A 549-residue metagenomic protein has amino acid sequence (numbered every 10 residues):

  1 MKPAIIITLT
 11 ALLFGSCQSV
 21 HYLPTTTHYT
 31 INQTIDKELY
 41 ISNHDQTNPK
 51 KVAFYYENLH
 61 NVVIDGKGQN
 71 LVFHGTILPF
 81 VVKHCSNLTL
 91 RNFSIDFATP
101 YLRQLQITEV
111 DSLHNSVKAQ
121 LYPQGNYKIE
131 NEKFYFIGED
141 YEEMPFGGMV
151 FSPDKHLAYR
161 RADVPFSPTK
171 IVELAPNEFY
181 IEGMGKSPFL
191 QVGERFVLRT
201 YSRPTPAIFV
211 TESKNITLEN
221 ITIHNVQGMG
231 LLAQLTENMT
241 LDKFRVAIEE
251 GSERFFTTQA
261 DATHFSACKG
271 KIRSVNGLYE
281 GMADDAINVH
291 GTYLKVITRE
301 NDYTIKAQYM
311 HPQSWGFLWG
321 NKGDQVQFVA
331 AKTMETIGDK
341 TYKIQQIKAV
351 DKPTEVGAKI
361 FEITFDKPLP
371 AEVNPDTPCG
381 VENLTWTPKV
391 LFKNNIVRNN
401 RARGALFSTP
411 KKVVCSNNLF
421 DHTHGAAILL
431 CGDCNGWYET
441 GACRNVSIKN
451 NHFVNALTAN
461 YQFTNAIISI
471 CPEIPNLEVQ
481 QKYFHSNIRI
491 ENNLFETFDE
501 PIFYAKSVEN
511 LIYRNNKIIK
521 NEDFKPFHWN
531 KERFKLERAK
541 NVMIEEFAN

Functional and structural regions predicted by a protein language model:
M1-Y22: Bacterial Sec-dependent N-terminal signal peptides
V20-N549: Extracellular parallel beta-helix/beta-solenoid repeat domains
